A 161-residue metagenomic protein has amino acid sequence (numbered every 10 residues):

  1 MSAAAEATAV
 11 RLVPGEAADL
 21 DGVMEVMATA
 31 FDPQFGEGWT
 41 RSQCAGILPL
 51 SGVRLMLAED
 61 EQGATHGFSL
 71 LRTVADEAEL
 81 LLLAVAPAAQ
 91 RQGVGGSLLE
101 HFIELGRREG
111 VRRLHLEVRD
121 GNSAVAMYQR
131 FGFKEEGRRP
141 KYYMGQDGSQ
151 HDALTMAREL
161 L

Functional and structural regions predicted by a protein language model:
M1-S2, V53, R113, R119 (+1 more regions): Conserved catalytic core of the tyrosine transesterase superfamily
S2-A5, V10, P14-Q92, G96-L105 (+2 more regions): Acetyl-CoA-dependent GNAT
D21, V125-A126: Alpha-helical elements of the RecA-like P-loop NTPase motor core of helicases
A64, G95, L99, G121-A124 (+1 more regions): Short glycine/proline-centered loop/turn elements that form peptide/ligand docking sites
V85, V118-R119: Short amphipathic helical patch at the helix-1/turn junction of helix-turn-helix
H115-E117, Q129, K134-D152: Conserved catalytic-core motifs of GNAT/GCN5-like acyltransferases
